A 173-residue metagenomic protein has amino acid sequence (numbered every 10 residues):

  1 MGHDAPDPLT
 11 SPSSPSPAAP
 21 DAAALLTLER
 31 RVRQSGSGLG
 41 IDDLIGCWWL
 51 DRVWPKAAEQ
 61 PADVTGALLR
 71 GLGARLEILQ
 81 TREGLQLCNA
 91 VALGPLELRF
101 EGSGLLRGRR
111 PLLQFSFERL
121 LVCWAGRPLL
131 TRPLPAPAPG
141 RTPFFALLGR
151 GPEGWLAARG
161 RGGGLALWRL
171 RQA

Functional and structural regions predicted by a protein language model:
M1-R82: Amphipathic/hydrophobic helical signal segments and adjacent flexible N-terminal regions that mediate secretion
T27-R30, L129-P133, P137-A173: Edge beta-strand at a domain terminus
L44, P111-L113, P152: Core residues of folded domains in eukaryotic genome-function proteins
W49, Q86-C88, L112-Q114, W155-A157 (+1 more regions): General beta-strand recognition
V53-A57, L79-L147: Contiguous, well-ordered beta-strand patches that form the walls/edges of small beta-barrel/beta-sandwich domains
E59-P61, F100-G102, G160, L167-L170: A short secondary-structure junction signal
